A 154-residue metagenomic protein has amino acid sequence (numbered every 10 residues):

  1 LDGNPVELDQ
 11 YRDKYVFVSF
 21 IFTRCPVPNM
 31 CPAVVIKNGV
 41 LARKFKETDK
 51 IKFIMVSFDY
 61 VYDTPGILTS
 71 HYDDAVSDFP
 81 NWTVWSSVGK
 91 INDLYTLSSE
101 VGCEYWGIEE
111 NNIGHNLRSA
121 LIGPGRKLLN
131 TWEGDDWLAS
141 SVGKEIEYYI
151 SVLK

Functional and structural regions predicted by a protein language model:
V6-K37, F53: Short active-site neighborhood of thiol/selenol oxidoreductases, capturing the structured segment around
K14, V27-V34, V61, P65 (+5 more regions): Solvent-exposed, acidic/flexible segments
Y15, I21, A42-D49, A75-V76 (+2 more regions): Sec/Tat-exported extracytoplasmic proteins
S19, F53-S57, R118-A120: Soluble periplasmic/extracytoplasmic beta-strand elements of cell-envelope proteins
F22-T23, F58-V61, G89, C103 (+1 more regions): Solvent-exposed coil/turn segments that connect beta secondary-structure elements in extracytoplasmic/periplasmic
A33-L97: Structural microenvironment flanking redox-active thiols in thiol-disulfide oxidoreductases
E100, E104-K154: Thiol-/selenol-based redox modules, centered on thioredoxin-like and closely related oxidoreductase domains
